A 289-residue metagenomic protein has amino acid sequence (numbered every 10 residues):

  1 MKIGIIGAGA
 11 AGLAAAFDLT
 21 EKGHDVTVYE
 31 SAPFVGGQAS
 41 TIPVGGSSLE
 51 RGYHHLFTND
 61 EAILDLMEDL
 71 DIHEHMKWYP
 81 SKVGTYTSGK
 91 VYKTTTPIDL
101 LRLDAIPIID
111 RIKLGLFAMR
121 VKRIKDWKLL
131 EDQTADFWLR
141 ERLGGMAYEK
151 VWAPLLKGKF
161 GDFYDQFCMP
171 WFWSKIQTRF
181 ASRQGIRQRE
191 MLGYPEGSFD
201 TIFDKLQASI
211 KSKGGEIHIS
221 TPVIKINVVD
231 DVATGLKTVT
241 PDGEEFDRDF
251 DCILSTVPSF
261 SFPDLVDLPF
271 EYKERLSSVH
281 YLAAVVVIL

Functional and structural regions predicted by a protein language model:
K2-V28: N-terminal Rossmann-like FAD-binding beta1-loop-alpha1 element of flavoenzymes
A11, F34, F260: Conserved Rossmann-like nucleotide-cofactor binding loop
A14, A62-D65, K205: Short amphipathic alpha-helical face segments that pack within enzyme cores and frequently flank/anchor catalytic
T20-V44: Glycine-rich FAD pyrophosphate-binding loop
I42-E50, R187, F270: Short glycine/proline- and charge-enriched loop/turn segments that cap or connect secondary-structure elements
G45-W127, P154: Dinucleotide-binding Rossmann-like beta1-alpha1 core, especially the glycine-rich loop that anchors the ADP
L116-V229, D249: Active-site/ligand-binding neighborhood in enzyme catalytic cores
T221, N227-V229, A233-L289: Central helical "cap/lid" subdomain
